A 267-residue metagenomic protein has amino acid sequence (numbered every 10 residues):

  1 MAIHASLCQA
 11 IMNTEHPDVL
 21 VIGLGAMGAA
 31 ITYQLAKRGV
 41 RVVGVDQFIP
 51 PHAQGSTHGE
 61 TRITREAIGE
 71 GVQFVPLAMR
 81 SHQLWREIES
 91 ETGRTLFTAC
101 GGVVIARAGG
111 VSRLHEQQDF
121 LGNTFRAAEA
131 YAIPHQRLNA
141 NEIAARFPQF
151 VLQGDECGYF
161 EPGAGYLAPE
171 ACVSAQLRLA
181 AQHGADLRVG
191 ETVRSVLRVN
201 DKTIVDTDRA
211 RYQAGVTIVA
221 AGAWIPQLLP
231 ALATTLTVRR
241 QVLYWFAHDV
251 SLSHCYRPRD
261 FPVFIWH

Functional and structural regions predicted by a protein language model:
A2-V19, K37-R38: Extreme N-terminal leader/targeting segments of oxidoreductases
N13-M27, V43: Beta1/beta-strand and adjacent pyrophosphate-binding region of the FAD-binding site in flavoprotein oxidoreductases
M27, P50, W224: Conserved Rossmann-like nucleotide-cofactor binding loop
A30, R80-Q83, I88, V196-H267: Flavin-dependent oxidoreductases
T32, A36, L179: Gly/Ala-rich phosphate-binding loop of Rossmann-like dinucleotide-binding domains, activating on the conserved
A36-T57: Glycine-rich FAD pyrophosphate-binding loop
T61-R146: Dinucleotide-binding Rossmann-like beta1-alpha1 core, especially the glycine-rich loop that anchors the ADP
Y159-V216, A220: Helical element adjacent to the flavin cofactor pocket in flavoenzyme catalytic cores
